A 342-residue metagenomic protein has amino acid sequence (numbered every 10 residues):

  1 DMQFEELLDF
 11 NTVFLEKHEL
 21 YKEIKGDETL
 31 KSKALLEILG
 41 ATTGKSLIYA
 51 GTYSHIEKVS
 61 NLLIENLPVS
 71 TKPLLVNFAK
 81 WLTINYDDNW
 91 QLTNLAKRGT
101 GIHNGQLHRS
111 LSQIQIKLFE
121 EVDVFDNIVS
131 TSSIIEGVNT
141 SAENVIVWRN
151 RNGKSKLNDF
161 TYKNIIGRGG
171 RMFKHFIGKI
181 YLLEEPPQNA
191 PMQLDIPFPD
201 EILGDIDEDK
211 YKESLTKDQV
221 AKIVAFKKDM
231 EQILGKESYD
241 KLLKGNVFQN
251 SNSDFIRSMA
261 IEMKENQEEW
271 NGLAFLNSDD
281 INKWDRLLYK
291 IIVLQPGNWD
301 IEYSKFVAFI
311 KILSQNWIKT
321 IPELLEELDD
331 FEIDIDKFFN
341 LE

Functional and structural regions predicted by a protein language model:
D1-F4, G51: Conserved helicase ATPase motor motifs in RecA-like P-loop NTPase domains
D1-M2, I128-I134: Ser/Thr-glycine-rich phosphate-binding loops at phosphate-binding pockets of nucleotides, nucleotide cofactors
L8-D9, D27-K33, S54, K58-I64 (+1 more regions): The feature captures the C-terminal accessory region of ATP-dependent helicases and related nucleic-acid translocases
D9, L15, K22-N127, A142 (+2 more regions): Conserved C-terminal RecA-like helicase domain
N89-R109, I177-F198, G235-N250: A broadly tuned preference for mixed-charge, low-complexity surface segments
V129, I146-V147: Short hydrophobic alpha-helical runs that function as membrane-insertion/retention elements
N144, R151-P199: Conserved segment of the helicase C-terminal RecA-like domain
